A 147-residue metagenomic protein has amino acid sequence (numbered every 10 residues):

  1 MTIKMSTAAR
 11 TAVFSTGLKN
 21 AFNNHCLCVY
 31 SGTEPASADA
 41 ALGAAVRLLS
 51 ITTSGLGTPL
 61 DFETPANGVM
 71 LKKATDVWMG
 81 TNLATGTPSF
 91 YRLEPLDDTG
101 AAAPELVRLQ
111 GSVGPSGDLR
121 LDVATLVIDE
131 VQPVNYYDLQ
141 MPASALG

Functional and structural regions predicted by a protein language model:
M1-Y91, P95-G147: Small cysteine-rich, disulfide-bonded extracellular modules of the LU/uPAR three-finger superfamily and closely related
